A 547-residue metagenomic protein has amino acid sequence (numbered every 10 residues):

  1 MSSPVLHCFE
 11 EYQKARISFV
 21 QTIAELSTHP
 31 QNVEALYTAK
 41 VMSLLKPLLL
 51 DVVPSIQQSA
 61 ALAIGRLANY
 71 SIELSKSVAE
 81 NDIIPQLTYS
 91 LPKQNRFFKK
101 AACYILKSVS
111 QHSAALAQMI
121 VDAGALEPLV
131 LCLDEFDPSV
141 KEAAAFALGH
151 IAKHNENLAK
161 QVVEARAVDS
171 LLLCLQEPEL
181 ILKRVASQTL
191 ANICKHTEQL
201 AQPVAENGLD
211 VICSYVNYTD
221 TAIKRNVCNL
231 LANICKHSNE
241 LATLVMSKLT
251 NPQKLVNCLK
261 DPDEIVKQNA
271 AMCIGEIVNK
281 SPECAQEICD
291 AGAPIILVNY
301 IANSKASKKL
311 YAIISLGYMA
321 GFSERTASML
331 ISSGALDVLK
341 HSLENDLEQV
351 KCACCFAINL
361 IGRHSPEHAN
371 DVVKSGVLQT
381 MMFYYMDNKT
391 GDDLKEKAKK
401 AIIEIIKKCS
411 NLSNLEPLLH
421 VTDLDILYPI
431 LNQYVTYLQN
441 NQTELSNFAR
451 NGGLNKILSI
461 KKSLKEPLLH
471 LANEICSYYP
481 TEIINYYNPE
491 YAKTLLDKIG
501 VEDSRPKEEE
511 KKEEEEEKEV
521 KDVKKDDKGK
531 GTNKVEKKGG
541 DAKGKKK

Functional and structural regions predicted by a protein language model:
M1-N32, P47, N488-E508, K547: N-terminal "cap/leader" segments of large eukaryotic alpha-helical scaffolds
M1-S2, L316, I358, T532 (+1 more regions): Universal eukaryotic N-terminal targeting presequences
S2-V5, L44-K46, Q86-T88, P128-V130 (+8 more regions): Buried hydrophobic core positions in alpha-solenoid tandem helical repeats
S3, N32-A39, I56, E73-N81 (+20 more regions): Short, hydrophobic/charged alpha-helical patches characteristic of ARM/HEAT alpha-solenoid repeats and analogous
E11-Y12, V52-V53, Q94-N95, F136-D137 (+8 more regions): Short inter-helical turns and helix N-cap capping residues of alpha-solenoid HEAT/ARM repeat scaffolds
I17-P30, L44-P47, Q58-Y70, Y89 (+17 more regions): Alpha-helical solenoid repeat architecture
I331, I361-E519, G544-K547: Alpha-solenoid helical-repeat scaffold
K524-K547: Long, low-complexity, intrinsically disordered segments
